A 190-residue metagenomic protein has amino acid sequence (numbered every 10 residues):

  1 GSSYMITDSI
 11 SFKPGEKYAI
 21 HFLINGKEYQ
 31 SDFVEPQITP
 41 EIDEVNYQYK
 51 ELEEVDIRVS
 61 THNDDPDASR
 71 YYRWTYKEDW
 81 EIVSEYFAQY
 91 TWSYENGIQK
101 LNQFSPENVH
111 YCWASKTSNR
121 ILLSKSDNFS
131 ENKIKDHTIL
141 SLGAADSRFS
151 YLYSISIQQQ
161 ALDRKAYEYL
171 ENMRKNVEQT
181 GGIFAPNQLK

Functional and structural regions predicted by a protein language model:
G1-K190: A sequence/structural signal for flexible, mid-protein segments enriched in small/helix-disrupting residues
